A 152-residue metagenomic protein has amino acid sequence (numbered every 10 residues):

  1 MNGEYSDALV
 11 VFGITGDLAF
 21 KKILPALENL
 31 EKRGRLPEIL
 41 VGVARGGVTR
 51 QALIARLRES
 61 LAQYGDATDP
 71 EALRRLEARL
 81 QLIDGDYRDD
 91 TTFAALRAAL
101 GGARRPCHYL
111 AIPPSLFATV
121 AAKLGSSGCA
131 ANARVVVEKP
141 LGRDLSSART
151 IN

Functional and structural regions predicted by a protein language model:
M1-A52, R97: N-terminal low-complexity, Ser/Thr- and acidic-residue-enriched intrinsically disordered segments
N2-A8, A103, N132-R134: Gly/Ser/Thr-rich phosphate-binding loops and adjoining beta-strand/alpha-helix segments that form adenosine-phosphate
G13, A111-I112: Glycine-rich, N-terminal phosphate-binding loop of Rossmann-like dinucleotide-binding domains
K32-G34, G101, S126-A131: Short, conserved loop/helix-junction motifs that constitute active-site signature segments in enzyme catalytic cores
K32-Q81: Glycine-rich phosphate-binding loop and adjoining beta1-alpha1-beta2 segment of Rossmann-like nucleotide-binding folds
Y64-R105, L116, G128: A structured beta-alpha segment of the ubiquitous adenosine-cofactor-binding alpha/beta core
R88, A95, P106, P114-V135 (+1 more regions): Rossmann-fold NAD(P)-binding glycine/threonine-rich loop
